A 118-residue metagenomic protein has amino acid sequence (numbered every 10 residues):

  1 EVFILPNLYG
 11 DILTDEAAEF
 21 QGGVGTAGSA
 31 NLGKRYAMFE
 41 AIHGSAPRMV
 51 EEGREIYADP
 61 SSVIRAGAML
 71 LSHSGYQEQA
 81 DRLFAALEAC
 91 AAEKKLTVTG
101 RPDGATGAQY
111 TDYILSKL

Functional and structural regions predicted by a protein language model:
E1-R82, A86-K94: Glycine-rich phosphate/nucleotide-binding loop
Q77, R82, A86-L118: Glycine-rich phosphate/pyrophosphate-binding loop and the adjoining helix
